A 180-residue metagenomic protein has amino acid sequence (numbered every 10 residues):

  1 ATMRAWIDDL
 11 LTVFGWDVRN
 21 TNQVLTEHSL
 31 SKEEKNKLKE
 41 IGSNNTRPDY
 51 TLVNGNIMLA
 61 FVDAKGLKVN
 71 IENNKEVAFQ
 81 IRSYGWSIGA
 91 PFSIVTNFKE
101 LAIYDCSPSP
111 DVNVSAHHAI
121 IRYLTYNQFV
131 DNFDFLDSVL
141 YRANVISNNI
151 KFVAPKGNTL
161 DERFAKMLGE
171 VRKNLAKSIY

Functional and structural regions predicted by a protein language model:
A1-E33: Acidic-basic catalytic patches of nuclease active cores, encompassing PD-(D/E)XK and other metal-cofactor nuclease
D8-D17, D49-N54, L59: Short low-complexity stretches enriched in small and charged residues
E33, K37-K39: Flexible, glycine/threonine-enriched loop-and-boundary segments that flank and lead into catalytic domains of large
E40-N44, P48, N54-M58, A64-Y180: Short, basic/polar, glycine-containing "phosphate-handling" surface segments that engage DNA
